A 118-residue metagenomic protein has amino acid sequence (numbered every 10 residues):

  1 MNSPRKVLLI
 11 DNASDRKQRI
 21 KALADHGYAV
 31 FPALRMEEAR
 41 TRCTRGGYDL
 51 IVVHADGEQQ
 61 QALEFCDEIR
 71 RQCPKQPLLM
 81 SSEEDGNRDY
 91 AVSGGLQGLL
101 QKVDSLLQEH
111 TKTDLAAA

Functional and structural regions predicted by a protein language model:
S3-R5: Phosphate-coordination loops involved in phosphoryl transfer and adenosine-cofactor binding
L9-N12, A33, I51: Conserved sequence signature across two-component system core domains
A13-F31: Two-component/phosphorelay signaling modules centered on CheY-like receiver
S14-R16, V53-Q60, D85-G86: Short acidic, S/G/P-rich loop/turn micro-motifs used as interaction or catalytic elements
L34-L50: Acidic, metal-coordinating helix/loop segments flanking the phosphotransfer/catalytic sites of two-component signaling
D49-C73: Conserved phosphotransfer microenvironments
Q76-A118: Output/docking surface of receiver
